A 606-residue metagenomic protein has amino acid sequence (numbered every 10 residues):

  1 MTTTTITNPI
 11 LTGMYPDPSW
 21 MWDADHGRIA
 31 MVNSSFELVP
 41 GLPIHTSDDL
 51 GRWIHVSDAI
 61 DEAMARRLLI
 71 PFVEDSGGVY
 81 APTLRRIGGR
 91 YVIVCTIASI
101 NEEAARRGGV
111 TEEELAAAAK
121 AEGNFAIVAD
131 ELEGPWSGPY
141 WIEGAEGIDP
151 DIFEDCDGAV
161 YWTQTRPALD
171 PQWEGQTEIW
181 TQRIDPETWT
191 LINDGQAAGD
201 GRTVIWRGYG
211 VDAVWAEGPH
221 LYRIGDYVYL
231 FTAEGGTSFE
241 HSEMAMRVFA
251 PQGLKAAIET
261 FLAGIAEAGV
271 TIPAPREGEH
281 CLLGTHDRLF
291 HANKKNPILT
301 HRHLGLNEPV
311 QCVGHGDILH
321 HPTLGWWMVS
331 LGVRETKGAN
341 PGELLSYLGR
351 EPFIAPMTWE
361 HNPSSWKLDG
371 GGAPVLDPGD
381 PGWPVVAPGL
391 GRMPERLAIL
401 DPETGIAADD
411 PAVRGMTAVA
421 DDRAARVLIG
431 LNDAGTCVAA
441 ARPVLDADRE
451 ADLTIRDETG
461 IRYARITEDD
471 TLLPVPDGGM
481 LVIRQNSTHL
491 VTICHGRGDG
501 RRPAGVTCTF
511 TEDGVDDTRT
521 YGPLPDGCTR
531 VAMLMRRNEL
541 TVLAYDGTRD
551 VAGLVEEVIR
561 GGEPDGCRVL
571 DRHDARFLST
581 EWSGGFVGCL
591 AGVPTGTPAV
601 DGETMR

Functional and structural regions predicted by a protein language model:
M1-R606: Carbohydrate-active catalytic/glycan-binding domains of CAZyme proteins, especially the secreted or lumenal ectodomains
